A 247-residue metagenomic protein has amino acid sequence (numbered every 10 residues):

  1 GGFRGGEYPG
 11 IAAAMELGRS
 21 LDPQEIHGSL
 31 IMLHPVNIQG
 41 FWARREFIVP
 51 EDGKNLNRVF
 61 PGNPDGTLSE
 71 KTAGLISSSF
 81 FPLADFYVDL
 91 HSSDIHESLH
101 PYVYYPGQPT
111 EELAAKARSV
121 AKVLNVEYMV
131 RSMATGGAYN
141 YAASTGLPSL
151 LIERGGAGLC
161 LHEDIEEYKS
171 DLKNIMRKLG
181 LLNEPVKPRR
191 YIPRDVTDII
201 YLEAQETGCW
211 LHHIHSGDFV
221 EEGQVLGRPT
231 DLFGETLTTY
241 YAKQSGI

Functional and structural regions predicted by a protein language model:
G1-I247: Structured catalytic-domain cores with a bias toward divalent-metal coordination
